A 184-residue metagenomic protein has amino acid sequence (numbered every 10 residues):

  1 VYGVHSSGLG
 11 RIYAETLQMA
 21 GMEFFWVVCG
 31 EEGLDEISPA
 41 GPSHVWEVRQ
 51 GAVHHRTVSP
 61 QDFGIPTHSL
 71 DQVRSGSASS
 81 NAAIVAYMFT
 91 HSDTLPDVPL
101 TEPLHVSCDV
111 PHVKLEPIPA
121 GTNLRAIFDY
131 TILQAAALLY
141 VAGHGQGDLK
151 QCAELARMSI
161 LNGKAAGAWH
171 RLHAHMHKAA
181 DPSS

Functional and structural regions predicted by a protein language model:
V1-S184: Glycine-rich anion-binding loops and their surrounding alpha/beta cores
